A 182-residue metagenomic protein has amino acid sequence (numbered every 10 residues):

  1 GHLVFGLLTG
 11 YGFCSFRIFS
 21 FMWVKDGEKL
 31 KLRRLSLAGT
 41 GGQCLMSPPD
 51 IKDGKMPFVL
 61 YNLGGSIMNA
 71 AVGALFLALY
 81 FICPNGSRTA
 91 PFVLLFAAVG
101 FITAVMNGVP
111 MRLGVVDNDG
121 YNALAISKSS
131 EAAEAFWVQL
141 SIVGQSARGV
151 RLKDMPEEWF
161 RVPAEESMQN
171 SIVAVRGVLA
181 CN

Functional and structural regions predicted by a protein language model:
G1-D50: Small-residue-rich helix-interface/hinge motifs
G27-L32, S129, S146-V150: Short amphipathic alpha-helical patches
I51-A147: Hydrophobic transmembrane alpha-helical segments that form the core helix bundle of multi-pass membrane enzymes
A135-F136, M168-R176: Generic helix N-cap/helix-start motif at coil->alpha-helix transitions
Q139-Q145, V175-N182: Conserved small-residue packing positions in alpha-helical repeats and bundles
G144-F160: Helix-turn-helix repeat elements of alpha-solenoid scaffolds
F160-M168: Solenoid-like repeat scaffolds
